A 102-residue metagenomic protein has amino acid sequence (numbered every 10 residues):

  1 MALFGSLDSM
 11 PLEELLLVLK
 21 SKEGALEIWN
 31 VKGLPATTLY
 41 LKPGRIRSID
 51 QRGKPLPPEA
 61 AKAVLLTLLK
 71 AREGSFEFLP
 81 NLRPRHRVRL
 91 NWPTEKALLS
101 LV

Functional and structural regions predicted by a protein language model:
M1-V102: Acidic, Ser/Thr/Pro-enriched low-complexity segments and adjacent helix/loop capping patches that create flexible
